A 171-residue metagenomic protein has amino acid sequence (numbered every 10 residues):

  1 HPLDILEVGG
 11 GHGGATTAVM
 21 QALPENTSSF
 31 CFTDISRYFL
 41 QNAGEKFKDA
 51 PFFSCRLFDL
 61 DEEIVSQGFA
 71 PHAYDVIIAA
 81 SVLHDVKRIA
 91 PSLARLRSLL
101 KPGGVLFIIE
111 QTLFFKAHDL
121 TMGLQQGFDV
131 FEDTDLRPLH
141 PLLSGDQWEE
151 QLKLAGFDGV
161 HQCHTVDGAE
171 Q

Functional and structural regions predicted by a protein language model:
H1-Q171: 4′-phosphopantetheine-dependent carrier domains
